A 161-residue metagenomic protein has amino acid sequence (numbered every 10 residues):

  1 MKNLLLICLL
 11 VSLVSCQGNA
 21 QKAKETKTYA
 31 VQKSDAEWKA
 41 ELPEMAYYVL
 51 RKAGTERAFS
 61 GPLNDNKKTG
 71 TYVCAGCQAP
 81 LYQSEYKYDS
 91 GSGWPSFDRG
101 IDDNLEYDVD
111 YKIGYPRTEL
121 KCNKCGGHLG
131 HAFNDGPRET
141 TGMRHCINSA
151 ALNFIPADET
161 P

Functional and structural regions predicted by a protein language model:
M1-L5: Positively charged n-region of N-terminal signal peptides that target proteins for export
L13-S15: C-terminal motif of bacterial Sec signal peptides marking the signal peptidase cleavage site
Q17-E37: Sec-dependent signal peptide cleavage junction
Y29-A30, K39-V73, A79-P161: A short Gly-Trp-Pro
